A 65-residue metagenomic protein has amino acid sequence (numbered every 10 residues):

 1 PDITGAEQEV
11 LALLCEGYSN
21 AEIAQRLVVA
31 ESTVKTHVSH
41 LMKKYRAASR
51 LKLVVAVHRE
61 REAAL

Functional and structural regions predicted by a protein language model:
P1-L13: Regulatory hinge/linker segments at domain boundaries that couple sensory/effector modules to output domains
I3, A47, E62: Hydrophobic patch in the ABC ATPase nucleotide-binding domain
T4-A6, E22-A24, A56: A short, structure-level motif marking secondary-structure boundaries and short turns
A12-E16, H58: Short, locally clustered residues in the helix-turn-helix/winged-helix DNA-binding domain
G17-K52: Recognition helix of helix-turn-helix DNA-binding domains
A56, E60-L65: C-terminal edge and immediately downstream basic/flexible tail or linker adjoining helix-turn-helix-like DNA-binding
